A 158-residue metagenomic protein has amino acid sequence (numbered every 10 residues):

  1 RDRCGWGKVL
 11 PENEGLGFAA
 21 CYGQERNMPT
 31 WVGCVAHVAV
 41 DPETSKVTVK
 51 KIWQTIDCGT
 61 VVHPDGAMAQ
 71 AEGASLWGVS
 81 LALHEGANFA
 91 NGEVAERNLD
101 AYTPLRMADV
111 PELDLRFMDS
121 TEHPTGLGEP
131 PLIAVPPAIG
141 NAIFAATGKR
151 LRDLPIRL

Functional and structural regions predicted by a protein language model:
R1-E25, T30-V35, A39-L158: C-terminal catalytic domains of large/alpha subunits in multi-subunit enzymes
